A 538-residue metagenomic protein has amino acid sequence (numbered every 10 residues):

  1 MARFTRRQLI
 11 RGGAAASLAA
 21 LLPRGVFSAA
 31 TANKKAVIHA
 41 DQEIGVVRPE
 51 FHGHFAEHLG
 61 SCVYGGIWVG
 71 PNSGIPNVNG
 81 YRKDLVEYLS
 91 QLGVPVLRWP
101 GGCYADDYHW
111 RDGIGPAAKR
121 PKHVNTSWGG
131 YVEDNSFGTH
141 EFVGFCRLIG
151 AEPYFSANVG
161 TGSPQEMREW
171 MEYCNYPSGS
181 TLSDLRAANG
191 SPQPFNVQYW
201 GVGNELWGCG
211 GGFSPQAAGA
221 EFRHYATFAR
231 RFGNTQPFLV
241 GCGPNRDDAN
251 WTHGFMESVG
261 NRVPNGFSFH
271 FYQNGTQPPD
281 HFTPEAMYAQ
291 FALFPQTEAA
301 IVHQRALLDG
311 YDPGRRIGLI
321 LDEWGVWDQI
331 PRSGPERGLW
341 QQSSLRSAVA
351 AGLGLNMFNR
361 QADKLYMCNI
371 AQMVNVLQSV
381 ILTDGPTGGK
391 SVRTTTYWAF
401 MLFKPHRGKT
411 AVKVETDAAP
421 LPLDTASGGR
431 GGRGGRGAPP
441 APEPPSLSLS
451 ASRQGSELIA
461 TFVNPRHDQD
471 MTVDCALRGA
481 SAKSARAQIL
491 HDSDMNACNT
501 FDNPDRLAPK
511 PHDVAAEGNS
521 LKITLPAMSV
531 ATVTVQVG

Functional and structural regions predicted by a protein language model:
R3-T5, I10-L22, F27-H253, E257-G266 (+3 more regions): Non-catalytic accessory regions flanking glycosidase/transglycosidase catalytic cores in CAZymes
F269: Histidine-centered catalytic micro-motifs
Y272-A289, G334: Active-site His/acidic residue clusters
Y288-Q290, Q342-S343: Extracellular loop and loop/strand-boundary signature of outer-membrane beta-barrel proteins
